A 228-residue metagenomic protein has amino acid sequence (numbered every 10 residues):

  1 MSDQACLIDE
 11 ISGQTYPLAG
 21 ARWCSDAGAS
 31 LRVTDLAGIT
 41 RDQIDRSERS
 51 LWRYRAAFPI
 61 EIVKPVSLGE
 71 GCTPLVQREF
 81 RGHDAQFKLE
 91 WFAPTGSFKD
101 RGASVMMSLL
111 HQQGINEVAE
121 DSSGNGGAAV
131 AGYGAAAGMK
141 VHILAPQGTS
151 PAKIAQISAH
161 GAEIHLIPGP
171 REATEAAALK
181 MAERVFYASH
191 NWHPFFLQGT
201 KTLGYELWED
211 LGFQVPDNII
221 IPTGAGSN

Functional and structural regions predicted by a protein language model:
M1-N228: PLP-dependent amino-acid enzyme catalytic core
